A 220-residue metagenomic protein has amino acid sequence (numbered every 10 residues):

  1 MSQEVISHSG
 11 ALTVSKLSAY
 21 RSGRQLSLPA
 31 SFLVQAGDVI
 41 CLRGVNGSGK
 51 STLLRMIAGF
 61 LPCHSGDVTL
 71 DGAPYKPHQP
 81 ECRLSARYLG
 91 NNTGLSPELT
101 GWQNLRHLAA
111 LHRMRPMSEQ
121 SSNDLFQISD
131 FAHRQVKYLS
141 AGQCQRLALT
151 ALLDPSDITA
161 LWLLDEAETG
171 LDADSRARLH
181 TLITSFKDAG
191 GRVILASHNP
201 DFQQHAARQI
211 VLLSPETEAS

Functional and structural regions predicted by a protein language model:
S2-L33, C41, Q79: A short, flexible loop at the N-terminus of ABC-type nucleotide-binding domains that lies
R43-V45: The feature captures the beta-strand-to-loop junction immediately N-terminal to the Walker
A58: Helix-to-loop junction immediately C-terminal to a conserved catalytic motif
C63-P77, E81-C82: Conserved ABC transporter NBD signature motif
N92, P97-R113: Q-loop/switch helix immediately C-terminal to the Walker
E98, Q135-G142: Conserved ABC ATPase signature
P116-F131: Conserved ABC ATPase "signature" region
E166-A167: Walker B catalytic motif
